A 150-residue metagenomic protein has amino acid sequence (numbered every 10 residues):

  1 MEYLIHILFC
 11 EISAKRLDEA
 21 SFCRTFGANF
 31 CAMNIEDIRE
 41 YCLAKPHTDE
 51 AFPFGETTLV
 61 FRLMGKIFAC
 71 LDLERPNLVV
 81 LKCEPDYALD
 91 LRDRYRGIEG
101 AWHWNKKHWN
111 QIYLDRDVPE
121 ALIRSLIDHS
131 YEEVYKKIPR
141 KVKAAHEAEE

Functional and structural regions predicted by a protein language model:
M1-I7: Extreme N-terminal basic, low-complexity initiation segments that serve as generic localization/processing leaders
Y3, D18-E150: Charge-dense, helix-prone N-terminal extensions
C10-K15: Short, low-complexity, charge-dense intrinsically disordered segments
